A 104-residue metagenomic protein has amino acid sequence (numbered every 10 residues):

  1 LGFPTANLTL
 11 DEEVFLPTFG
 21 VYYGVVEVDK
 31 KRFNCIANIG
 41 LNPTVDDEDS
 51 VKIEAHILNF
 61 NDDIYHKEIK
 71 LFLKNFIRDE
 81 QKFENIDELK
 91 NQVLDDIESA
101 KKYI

Functional and structural regions predicted by a protein language model:
L1-I104: Phosphate/ribose-recognition catalytic cores of enzymes acting on nucleotide-derived substrates
